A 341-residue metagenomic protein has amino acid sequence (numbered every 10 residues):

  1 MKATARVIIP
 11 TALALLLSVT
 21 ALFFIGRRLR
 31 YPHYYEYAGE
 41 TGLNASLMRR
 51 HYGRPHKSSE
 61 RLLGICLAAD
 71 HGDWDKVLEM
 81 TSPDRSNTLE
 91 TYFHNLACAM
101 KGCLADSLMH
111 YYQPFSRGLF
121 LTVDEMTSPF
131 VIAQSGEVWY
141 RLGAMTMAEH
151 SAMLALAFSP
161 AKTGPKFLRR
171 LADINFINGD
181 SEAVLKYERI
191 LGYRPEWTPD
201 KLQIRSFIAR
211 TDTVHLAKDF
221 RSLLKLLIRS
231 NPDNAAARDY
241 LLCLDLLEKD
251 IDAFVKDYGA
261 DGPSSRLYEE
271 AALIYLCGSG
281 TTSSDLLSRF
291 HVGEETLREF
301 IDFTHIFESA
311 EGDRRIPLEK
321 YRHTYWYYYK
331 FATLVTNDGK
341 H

Functional and structural regions predicted by a protein language model:
M1, F23-G42, R61, I65-D73 (+13 more regions): Ser/Thr/Asn(+Pro)-rich, low-complexity disordered segments
M1-H56, L62-I65, N95, T198 (+1 more regions): Hydrophobic/aromatic interaction determinants used to assemble and anchor large protein complexes
K2-T4, N44, K57, S82 (+5 more regions): Serine/threonine-rich low-complexity intrinsically disordered regions
A12, G339-K340: Polar low-complexity intrinsically disordered regions
L47-T213, A236-L247: Soluble catalytic regions of membrane-associated enzymes that act on cell-envelope and secretory-pathway components
A99-L121, F176-Y187, P195-L224, I251 (+4 more regions): Alpha-helical linker/edge segments of TPR/alpha-solenoid repeat scaffolds and analogous pre-/post-domain helices
